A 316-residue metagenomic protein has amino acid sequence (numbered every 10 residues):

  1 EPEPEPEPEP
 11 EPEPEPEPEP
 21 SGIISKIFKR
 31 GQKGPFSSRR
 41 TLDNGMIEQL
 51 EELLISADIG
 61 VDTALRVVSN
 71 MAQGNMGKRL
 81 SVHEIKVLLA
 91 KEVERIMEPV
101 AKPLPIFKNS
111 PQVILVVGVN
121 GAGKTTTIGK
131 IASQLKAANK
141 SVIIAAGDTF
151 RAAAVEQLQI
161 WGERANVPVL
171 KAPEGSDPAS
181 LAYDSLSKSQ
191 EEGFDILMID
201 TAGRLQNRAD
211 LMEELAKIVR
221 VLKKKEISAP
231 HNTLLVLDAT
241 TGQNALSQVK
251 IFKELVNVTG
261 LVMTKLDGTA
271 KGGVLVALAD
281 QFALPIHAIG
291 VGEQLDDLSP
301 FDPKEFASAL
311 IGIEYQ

Functional and structural regions predicted by a protein language model:
E1-E19: Acidic, proline-/serine-/threonine-rich low-complexity intrinsically disordered repeat tracts
P2, K29-R30, R95, P99 (+2 more regions): A structural signal for alpha-helix termini and helix-coil/disorder junctions
E7-E11, I47, K124, A152 (+2 more regions): A generic signature of intrinsically disordered, low-complexity regions enriched in glycine/proline and charged/polar
E17-Q190, F194-I199: Primarily NTPase-proximal linker/entry elements flanking Walker-type ATP/GTP-binding cores
Q157, E174-E192, Q206-Y315: Conserved catalytic-core segment of NTP-binding enzymes
A202-R204: Short glycine-rich anion-binding loops that position phosphate/pyrophosphate groups of nucleotides and phosphorylated
